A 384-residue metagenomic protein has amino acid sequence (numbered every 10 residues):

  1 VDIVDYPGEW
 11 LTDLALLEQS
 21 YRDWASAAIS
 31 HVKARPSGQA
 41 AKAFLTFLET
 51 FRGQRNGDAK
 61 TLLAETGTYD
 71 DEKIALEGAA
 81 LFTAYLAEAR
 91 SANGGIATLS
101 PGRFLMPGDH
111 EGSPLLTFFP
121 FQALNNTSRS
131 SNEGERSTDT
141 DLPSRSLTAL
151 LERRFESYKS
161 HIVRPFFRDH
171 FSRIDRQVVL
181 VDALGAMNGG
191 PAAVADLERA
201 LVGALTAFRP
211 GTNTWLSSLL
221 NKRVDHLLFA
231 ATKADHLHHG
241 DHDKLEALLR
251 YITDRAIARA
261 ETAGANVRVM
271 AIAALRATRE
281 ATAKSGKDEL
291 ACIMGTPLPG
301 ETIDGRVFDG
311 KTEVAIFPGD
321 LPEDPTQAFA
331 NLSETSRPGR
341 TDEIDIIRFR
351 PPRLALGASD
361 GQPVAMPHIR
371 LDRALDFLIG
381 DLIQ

Functional and structural regions predicted by a protein language model:
V1-R223, H238, T253-I257, A273-A277 (+1 more regions): Switch- and interface-adjacent substructures of P-loop NTPase systems
L16-Y21, V194-A195, D243-L249, K284-L290: Short secondary-structure boundary/capping segments
D175, V267-V269, E289-G300, G310: Class I S-adenosyl-L-methionine
A230-L237, M270-A281: Short, conserved secondary-structure transition motifs
H236-E261: GTPase G-domain guanine-specificity segment
I257-A271: Conserved ATP-driven motor cores of ASCE-family P-loop NTPases powering translocation/secretion/packaging/pilus
